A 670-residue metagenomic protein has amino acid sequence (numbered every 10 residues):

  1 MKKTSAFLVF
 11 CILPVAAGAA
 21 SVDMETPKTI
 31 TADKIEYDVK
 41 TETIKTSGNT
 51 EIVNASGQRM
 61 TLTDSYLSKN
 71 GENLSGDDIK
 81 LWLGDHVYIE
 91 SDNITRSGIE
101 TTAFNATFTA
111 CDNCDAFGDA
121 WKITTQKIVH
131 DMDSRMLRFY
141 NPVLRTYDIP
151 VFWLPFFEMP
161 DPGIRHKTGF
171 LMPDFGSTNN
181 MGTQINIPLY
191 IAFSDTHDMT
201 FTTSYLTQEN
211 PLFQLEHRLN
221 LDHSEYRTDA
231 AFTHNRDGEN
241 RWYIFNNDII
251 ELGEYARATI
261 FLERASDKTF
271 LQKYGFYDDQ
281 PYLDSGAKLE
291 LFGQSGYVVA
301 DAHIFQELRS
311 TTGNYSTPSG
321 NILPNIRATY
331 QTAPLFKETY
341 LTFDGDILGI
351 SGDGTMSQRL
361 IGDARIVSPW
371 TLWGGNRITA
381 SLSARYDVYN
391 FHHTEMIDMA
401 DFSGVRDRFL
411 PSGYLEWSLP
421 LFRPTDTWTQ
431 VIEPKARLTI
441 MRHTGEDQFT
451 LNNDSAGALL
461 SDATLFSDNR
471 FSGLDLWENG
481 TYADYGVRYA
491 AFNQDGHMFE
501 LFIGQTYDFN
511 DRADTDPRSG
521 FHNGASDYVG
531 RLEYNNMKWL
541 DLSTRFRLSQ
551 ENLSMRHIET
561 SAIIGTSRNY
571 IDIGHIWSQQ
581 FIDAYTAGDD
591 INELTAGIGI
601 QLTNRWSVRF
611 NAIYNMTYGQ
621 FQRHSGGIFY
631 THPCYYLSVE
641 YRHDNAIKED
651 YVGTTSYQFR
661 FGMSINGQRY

Functional and structural regions predicted by a protein language model:
K2-V9: Sec-dependent signal peptide recognition, specifically the positively charged N-region followed immediately by
F10-G18: Hydrophobic h-region of N-terminal signal peptides that target proteins for export in Gram-negative bacteria
A20-K34, S47-R59, T63-D64, D77-V87 (+1 more regions): Interaction modules related to DNA damage response and DNA replication/repair
K40-T41, E100: Long, distal/terminal scaffolding or interaction modules with repetitive or compositionally biased sequence
D64-A110, A116-I123, V129-Y670: Outer-membrane beta-barrel proteins and related beta-barrel translocases across Gram-negative bacteria
